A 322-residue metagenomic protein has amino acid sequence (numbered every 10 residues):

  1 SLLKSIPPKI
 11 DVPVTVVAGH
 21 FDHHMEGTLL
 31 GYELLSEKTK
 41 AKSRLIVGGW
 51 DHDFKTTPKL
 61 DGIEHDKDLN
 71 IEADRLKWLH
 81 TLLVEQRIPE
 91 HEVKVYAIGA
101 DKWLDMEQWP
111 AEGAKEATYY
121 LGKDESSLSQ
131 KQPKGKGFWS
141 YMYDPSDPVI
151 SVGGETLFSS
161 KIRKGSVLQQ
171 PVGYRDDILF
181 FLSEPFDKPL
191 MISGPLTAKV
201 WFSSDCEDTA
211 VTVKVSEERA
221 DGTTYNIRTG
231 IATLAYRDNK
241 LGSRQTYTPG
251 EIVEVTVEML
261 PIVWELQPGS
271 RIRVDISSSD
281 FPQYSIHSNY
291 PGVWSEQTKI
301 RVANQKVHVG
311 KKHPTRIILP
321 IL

Functional and structural regions predicted by a protein language model:
S1-K42, E265: Serine-hydrolase catalytic core
T15-V17, R44-I46, A117-Y119: Hydrophobic/aromatic beta-strand patches that form the interior of the parallel beta-sheet core in alpha/beta enzyme
H20-D22, W50, S279: Acidic beta-to-alpha connecting loop that harbors the catalytic carboxylate
S36-K55: Catalytic histidine neighborhood in serine/cysteine hydrolases with alpha/beta-hydrolase-type architecture
K55, L60-L322: C-terminal, loop-rich substrate-recognition/catalytic regions characterized by aromatic stacking residues
